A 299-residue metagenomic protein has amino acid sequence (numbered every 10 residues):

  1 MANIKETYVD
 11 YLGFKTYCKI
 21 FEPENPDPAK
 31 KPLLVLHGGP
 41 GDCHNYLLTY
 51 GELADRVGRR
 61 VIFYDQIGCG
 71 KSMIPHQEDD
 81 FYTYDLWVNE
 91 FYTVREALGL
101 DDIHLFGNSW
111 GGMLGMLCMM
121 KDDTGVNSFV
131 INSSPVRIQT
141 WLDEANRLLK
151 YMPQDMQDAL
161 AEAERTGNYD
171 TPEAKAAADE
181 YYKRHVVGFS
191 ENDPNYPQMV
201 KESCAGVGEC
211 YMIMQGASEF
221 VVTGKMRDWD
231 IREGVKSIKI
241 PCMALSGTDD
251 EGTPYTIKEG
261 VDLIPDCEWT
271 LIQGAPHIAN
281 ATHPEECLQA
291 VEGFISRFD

Functional and structural regions predicted by a protein language model:
M1-K15: N-terminal cap/lid segment of alpha/beta-hydrolase-fold proteins
F14-I74, E78: Conserved HGGG/HGGXW glycine-rich cap/lid loop of the alpha/beta-hydrolase fold
F63-W110: Active-site loop/oxyanion-hole signature of alpha/beta-hydrolase fold enzymes
D101-E144: Conserved hydrolase catalytic core segment
F129-N168: Flexible "cap/lid" loop of the alpha/beta hydrolase fold
K150-Y151, D158-I240: Alpha/beta-hydrolase
R232-A275: Conserved loop-alpha-helix segment in the C-terminal half of the alpha/beta-hydrolase fold that carries the catalytic
D266-D299: Catalytic active-site module of serine/aspartate enzymes centered on a nucleophile-bearing elbow/loop
